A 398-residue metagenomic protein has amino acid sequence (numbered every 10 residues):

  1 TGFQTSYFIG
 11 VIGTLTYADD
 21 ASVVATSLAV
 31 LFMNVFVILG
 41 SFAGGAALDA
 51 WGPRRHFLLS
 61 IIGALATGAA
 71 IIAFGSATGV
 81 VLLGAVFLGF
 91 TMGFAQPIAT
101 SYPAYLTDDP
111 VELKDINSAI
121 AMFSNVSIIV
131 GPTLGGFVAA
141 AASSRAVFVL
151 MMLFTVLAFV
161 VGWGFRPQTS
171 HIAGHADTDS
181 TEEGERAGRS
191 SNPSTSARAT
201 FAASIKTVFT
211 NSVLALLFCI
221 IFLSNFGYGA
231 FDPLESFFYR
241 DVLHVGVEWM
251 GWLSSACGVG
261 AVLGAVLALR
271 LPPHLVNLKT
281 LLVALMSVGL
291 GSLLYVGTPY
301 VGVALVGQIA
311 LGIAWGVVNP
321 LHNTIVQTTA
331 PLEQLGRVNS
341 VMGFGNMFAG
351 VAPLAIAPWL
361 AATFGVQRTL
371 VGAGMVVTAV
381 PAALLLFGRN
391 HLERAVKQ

Functional and structural regions predicted by a protein language model:
G2-G13, D19, A142-V149, T200-A265 (+2 more regions): A single, central transmembrane helix in multi-pass transporters
G13, I98-T107, K114, F237 (+1 more regions): Intracellular helix-loop hinge segments at the cytoplasmic ends of transmembrane helices in 12-TM rocker-switch-type
S27-A66, A70, V80, F123 (+2 more regions): C-terminal transmembrane bundle of multi-pass solute transporters/carriers
P53, T100, T107-K114, V213-L214 (+2 more regions): Cytoplasm-facing, short amphipathic helices at loop-to-helix transitions on the intracellular side of 12-TM secondary
V86-V126: Cytoplasmic helix-loop-helix junction between adjacent transmembrane helices in 12-TM secondary transporters
Y105-L106, F154-D179, H274, L386-K397: Helix-loop junctions on the cytosolic side of multi-pass membrane transporters, especially the intracellular loop
A146-G164, L370-L386: Symmetry-related core transmembrane helices of the 12-TM Major Facilitator Superfamily/SLC fold
Q168-F218: Juxtamembrane intracellular "pre-TM" segments in multi-pass secondary transporters
